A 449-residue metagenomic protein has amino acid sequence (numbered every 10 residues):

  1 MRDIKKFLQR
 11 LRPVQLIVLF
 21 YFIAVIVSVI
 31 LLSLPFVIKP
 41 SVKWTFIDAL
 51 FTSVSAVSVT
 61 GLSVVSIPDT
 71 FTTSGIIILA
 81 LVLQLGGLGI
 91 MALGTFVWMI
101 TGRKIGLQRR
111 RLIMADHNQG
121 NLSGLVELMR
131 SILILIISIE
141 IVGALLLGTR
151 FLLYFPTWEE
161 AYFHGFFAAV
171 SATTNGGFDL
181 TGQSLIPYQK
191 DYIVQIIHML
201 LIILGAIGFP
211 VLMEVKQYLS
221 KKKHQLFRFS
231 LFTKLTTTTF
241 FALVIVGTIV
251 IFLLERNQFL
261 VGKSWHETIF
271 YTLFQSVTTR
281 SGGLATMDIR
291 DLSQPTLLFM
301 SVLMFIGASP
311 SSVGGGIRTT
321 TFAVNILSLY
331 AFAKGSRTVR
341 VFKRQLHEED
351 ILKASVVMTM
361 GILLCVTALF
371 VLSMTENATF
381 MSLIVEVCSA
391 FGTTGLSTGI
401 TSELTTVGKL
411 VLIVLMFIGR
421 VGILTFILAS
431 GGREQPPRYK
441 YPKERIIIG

Functional and structural regions predicted by a protein language model:
M1-G449: Membrane-proximal intracellular helices of multi-pass ion channels
